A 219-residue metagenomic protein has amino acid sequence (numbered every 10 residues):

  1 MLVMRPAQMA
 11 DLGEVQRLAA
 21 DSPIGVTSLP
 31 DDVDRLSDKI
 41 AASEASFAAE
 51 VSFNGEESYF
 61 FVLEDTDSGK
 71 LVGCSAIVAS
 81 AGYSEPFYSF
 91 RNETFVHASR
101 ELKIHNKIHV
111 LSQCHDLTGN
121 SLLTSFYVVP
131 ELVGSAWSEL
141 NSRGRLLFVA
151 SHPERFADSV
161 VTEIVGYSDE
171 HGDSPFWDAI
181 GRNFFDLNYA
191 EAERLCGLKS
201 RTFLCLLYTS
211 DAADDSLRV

Functional and structural regions predicted by a protein language model:
V3-V15, S28: A short beta-loop-alpha structural element at the N-terminal edge of CoA-dependent acyl/N-acetyltransferase catalytic
R17-D34, S43-S46, E50-V51: Helix-loop element at the rim of GNAT/NAT acetyltransferase active sites that forms part of the acceptor-substrate
V62, K70-A79, L122: Conserved beta-strand in the GNAT
A79-S125, F184, E191, G197: Conserved acyl-donor/pantetheine-binding loop and adjacent beta-alpha core of acyl/acetyltransferases and related
L117-L123, V149-I164: Conserved GNAT acetyl-CoA-binding A-motif
T124-G134: A short, internal acetyl-CoA/4′-phosphopantetheine-binding micro-motif in the GNAT/acyltransferase core
G134-F148: Conserved acetyl-CoA-binding loop-helix of GNAT-fold acetyltransferases
Y208-D215: Conserved small/polar residues in nucleotide/adenosyl-binding loops
